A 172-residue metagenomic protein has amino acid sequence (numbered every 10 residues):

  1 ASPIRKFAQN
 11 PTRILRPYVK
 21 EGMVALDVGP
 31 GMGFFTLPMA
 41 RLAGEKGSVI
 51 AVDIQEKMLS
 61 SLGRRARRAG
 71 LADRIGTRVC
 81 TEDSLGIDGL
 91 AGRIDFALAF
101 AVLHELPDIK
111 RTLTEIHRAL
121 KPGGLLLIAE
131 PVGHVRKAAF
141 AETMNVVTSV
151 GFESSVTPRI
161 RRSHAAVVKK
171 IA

Functional and structural regions predicted by a protein language model:
R5-M23: Conserved alpha-helix/loop element of class I SAM-dependent methyltransferases that forms part of the SAM/SAH-binding
L26, M32, L37-L85: Class I SAM-dependent methyltransferase SAM/SAH-binding core
G86-F96: A short acidic, Gly/Pro-enriched loop at the edge of an enzyme's catalytic core that lines a small-molecule cofactor
I94-P107: A short SAM/SAH-binding and catalytic strip from SAM-dependent methyltransferases
K110-P122: A short glycine-rich, Lys/Arg-flanked "PGG" loop and its adjoining helix->strand segment in the class I
G123-E130: Conserved beta-strand signature within the Rossmann-like core of class I S-adenosyl-L-methionine
A138-P158: Conserved Class I S-adenosyl-L-methionine
R159-A172: Core SAM-dependent methyltransferase catalytic element
